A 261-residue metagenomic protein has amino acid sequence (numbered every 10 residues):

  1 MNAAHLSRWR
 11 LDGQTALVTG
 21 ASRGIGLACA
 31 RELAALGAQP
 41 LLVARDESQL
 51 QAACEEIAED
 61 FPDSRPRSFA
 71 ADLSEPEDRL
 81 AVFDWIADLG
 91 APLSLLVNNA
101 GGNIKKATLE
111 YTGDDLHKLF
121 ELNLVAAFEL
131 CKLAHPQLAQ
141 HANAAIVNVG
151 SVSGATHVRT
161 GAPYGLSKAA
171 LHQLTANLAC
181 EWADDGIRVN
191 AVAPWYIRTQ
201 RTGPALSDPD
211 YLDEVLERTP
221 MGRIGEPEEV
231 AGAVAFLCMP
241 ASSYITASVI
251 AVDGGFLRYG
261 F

Functional and structural regions predicted by a protein language model:
N2-R8, T156, A235, T246-F261: Short C-terminal tail/terminal secondary-structure segment of NAD(P)H-dependent dehydrogenase/reductase domains
T15, S22-G24: Conserved glycine-rich cofactor-binding loop
V97, A183, R188, I245-A247: Short, small/polar-rich loop/turn modules that mediate ligand/substrate recognition or access, typified
A107-T108, T112-F120, V215: Substrate-binding pocket helix/loop in short-chain dehydrogenase/reductase
C131, S167: Active-site helix of classical SDR
P136, C180-D184, S243: Alpha-helical segment proximal to the catalytic Tyr-Lys
S151: Residue(s) in the substrate-gating loop at a strand-loop-helix junction that position the organic substrate next
